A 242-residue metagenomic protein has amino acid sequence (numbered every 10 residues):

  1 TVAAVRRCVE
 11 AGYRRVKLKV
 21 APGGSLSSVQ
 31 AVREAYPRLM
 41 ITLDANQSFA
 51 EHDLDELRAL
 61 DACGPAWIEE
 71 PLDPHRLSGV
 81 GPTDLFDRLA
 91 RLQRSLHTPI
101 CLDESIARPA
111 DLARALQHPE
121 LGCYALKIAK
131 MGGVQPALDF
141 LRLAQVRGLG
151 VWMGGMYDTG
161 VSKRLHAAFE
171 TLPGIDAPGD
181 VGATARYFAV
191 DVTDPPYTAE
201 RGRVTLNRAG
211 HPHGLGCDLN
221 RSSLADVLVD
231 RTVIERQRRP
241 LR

Functional and structural regions predicted by a protein language model:
T1-R15, L26: Active-site beta->alpha loop and helix N-cap motifs at the rims of alpha/beta catalytic domains
G12, G132-G133, G154, G214-G216: Glycine-centered flexibility sites
L18, G23-S162, D191-V192: Catalytic core of soluble alpha/beta enzymes
T83, Y157-R242: Flexible C-terminal active-site loop/helix
